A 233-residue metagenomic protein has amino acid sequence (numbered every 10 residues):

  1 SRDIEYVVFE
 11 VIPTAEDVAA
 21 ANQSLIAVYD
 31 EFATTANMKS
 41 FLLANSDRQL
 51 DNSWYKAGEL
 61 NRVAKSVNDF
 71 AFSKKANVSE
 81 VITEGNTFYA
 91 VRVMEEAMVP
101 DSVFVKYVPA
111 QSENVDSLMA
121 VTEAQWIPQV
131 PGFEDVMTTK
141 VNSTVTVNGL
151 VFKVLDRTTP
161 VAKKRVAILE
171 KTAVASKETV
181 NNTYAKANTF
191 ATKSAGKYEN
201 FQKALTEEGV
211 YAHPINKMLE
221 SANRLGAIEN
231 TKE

Functional and structural regions predicted by a protein language model:
S1-T14, G85-N86, A90-R92: Structured, charged N-terminal subsegments at the starts of enzyme catalytic cores and at intra-chain domain/subunit
E10-T14, Y55-A57, F190-A191: Conserved short loop/turn motifs at secondary-structure junctions
V11-A15, N114, T172-S176: A generic structural motif
E16-F88, E95-E96, P100, V108-V161 (+1 more regions): Peptidyl-prolyl cis-trans isomerase
D156-F190: Internal insertion modules embedded within essential enzymes
